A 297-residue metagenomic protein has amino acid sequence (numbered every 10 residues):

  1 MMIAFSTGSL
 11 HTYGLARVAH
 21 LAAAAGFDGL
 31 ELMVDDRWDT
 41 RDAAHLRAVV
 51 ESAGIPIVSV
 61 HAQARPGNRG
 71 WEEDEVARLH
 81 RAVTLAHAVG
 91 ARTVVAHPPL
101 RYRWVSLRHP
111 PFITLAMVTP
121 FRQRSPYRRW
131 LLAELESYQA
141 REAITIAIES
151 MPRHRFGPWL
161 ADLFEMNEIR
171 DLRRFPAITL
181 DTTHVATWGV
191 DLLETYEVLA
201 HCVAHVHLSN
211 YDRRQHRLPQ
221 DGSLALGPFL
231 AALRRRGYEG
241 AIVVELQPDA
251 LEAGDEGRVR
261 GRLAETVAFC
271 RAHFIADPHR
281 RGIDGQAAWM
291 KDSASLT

Functional and structural regions predicted by a protein language model:
M1-R92, F121-S125, R173-A177, R260 (+1 more regions): N-terminal pre-domain/capping segments
G8-L15, L32-H45, R65-E75, R101-S106 (+4 more regions): Acidic-and-aromatic substrate-binding clefts and catalytic sites of carbohydrate-active enzymes
A16, S52, R69-A177, D292 (+1 more regions): Active-site acidic/histidine proton-transfer and metal-coordination neighborhood in alpha/beta enzyme cores
F27, A88-A91, A143, V203 (+1 more regions): A structural motif
G29-L30, V60, R124, L132-S223: Acidic/histidine-rich catalytic cores of soluble enzymes
A43-A48, E72-H80, R128-L132, A161-M166 (+3 more regions): Charged helix-capping and loop-helix junction motifs
L218-I242: P-loop/Walker A phosphate-binding loop and immediately adjacent motor/lid segment at beta-alpha junctions
V243-D249: Short acidic/histidine-rich active-site segments
